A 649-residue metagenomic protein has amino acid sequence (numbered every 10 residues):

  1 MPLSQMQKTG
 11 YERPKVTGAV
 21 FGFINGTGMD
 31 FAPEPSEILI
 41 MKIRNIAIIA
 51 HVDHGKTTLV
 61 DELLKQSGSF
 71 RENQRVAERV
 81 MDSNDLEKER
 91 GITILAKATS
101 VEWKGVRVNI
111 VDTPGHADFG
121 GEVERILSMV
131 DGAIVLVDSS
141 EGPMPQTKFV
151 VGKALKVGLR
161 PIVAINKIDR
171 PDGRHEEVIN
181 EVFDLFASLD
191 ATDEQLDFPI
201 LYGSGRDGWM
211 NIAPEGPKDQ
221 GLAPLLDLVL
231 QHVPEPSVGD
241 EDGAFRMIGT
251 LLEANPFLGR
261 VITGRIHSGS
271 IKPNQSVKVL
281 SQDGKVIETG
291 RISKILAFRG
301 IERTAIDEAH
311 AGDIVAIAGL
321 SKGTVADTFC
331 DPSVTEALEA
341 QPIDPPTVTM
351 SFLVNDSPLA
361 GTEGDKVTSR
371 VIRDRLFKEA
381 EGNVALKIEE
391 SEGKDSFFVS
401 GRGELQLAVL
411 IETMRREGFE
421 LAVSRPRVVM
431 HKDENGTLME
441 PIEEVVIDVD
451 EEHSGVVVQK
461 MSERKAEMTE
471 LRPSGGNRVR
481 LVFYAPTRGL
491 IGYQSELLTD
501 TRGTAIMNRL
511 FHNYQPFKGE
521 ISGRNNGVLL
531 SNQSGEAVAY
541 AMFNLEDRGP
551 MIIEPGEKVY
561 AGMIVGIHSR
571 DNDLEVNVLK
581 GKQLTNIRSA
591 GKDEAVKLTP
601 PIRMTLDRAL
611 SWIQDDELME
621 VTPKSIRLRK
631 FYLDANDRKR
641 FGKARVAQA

Functional and structural regions predicted by a protein language model:
Y11, T17, I24-N25, D30-A649: Structural and coupling elements of P-loop NTPases
